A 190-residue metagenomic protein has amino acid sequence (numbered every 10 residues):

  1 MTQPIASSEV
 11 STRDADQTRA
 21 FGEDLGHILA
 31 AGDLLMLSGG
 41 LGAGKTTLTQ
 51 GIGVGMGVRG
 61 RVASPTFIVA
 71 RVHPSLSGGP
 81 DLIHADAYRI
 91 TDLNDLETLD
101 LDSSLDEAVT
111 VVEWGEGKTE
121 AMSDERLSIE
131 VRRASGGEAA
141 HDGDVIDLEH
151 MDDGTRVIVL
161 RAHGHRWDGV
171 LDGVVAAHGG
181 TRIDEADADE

Functional and structural regions predicted by a protein language model:
T2-D24: N-terminal pre-Walker A segment at the start of P-loop NTPase domains
T2-Q3, S8, D102-E190: Short phosphate-coordinating micro-motif centered on Lys-Gly-acidic
G26-A31: Phosphate-binding P-loop
L34-M36: Short hydrophobic/aromatic beta-strand immediately N-terminal to the Walker A/P-loop
S38-G40: P-loop (Walker A) phosphate-binding loop of NTP-binding proteins
K45: Conserved lysine of the Walker
V62-T66, R71-E116: Conserved nucleotide-sensing/catalytic segment adjacent to the nucleotide-binding pocket in NTP-handling enzymes
